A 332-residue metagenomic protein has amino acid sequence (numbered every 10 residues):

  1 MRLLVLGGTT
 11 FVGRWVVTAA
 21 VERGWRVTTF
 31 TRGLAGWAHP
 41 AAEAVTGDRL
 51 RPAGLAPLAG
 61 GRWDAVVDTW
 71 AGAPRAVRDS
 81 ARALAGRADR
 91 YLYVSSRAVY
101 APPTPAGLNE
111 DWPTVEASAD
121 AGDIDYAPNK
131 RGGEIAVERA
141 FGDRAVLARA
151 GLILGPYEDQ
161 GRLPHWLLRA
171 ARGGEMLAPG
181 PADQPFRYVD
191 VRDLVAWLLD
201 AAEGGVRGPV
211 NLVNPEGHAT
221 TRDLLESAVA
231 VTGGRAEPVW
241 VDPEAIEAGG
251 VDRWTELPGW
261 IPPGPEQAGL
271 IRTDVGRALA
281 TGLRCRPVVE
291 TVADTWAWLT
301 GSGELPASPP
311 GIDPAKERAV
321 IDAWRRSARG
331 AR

Functional and structural regions predicted by a protein language model:
L3-R23: N-terminal Rossmann NAD(P)H-binding glycine-rich loop of SDR-like oxidoreductase domains
T29-A35, D48-R49: N-terminal Rossmann-fold cofactor-binding loop
A41-P52, W70-A71: Rossmann-fold cofactor-recognition segment
G61-A117, R131-E138: NAD(P)-cofactor binding segment of oxidoreductase domains
S95, E134-Y157: Conserved beta-loop-beta element that borders a ligand/cofactor-binding pocket
A106-I135, Q160-P164, R187-Y188, H218: Short-chain dehydrogenase/reductase
G161-W166, P179-G204, G208-N211, E290: Substrate-positioning beta->alpha
D200-E266, D274-G276, A293-W296, G303-R332: Mid/C-terminal beta-alpha module of Rossmann-like enzyme folds, strongest in SDR-family dehydrogenases/epimerases
